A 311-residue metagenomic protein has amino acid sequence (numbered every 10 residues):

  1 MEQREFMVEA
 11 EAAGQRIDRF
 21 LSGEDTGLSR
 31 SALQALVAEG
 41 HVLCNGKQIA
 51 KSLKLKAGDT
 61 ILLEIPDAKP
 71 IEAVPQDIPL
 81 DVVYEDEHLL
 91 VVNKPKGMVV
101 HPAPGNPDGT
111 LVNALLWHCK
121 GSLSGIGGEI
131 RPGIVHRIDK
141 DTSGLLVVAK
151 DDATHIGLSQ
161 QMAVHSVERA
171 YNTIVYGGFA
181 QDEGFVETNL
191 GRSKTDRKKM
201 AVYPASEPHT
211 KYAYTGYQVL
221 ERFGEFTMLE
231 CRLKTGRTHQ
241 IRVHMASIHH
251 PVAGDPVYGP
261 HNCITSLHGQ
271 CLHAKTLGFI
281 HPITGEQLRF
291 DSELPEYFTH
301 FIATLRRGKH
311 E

Functional and structural regions predicted by a protein language model:
M1-E311: RNA pseudouridine synthases
